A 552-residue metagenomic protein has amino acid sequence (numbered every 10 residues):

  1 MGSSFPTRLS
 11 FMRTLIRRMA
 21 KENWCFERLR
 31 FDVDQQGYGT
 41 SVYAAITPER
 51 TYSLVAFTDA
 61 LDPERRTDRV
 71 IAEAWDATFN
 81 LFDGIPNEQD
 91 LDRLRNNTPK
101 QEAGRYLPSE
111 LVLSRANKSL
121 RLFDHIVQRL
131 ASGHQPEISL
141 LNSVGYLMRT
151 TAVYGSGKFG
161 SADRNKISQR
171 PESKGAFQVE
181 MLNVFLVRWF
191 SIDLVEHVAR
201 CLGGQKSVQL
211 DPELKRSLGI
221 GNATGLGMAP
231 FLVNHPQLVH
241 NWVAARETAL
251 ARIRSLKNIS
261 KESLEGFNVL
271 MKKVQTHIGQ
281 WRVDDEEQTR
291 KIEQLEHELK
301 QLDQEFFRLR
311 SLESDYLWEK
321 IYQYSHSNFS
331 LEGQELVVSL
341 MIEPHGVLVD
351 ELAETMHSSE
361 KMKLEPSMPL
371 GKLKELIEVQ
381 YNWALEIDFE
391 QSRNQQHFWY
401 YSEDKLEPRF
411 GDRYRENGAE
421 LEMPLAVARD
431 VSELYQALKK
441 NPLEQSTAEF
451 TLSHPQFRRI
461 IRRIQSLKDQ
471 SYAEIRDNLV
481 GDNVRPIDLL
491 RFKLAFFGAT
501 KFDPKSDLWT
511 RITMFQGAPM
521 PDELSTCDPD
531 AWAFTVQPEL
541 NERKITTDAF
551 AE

Functional and structural regions predicted by a protein language model:
S4-R28: Amphipathic alpha-helical segments
R8-R17, E73-G145, T150-T151, D528-W532 (+2 more regions): Ampiphathic alpha-helical segments that act as solvent-exposed interaction surfaces
G39-A44: Ser/Thr-rich, low-complexity intrinsically disordered terminal regions
T47-E110, V184-V233, N241-W242, T248 (+8 more regions): Intrinsically disordered, low-complexity regulatory segments enriched in Ser/Thr/Pro and charged residues
F79-L81, N87-E88, L141-S207, E213-I220 (+5 more regions): Intrinsically disordered, low-complexity segments enriched in glycine and mixed charged residues
S139-L140, S168-S173, F177-L186, F190 (+13 more regions): Folded extracytoplasmic luminal domains of secretory or organellar precursors
Q237-R246, A251-S260, E265-N268, K272 (+3 more regions): Long amphipathic alpha-helical coiled-coil/heptad-repeat bundle
L309-S311, Q323, N328-P521: Intrinsically disordered, low-complexity segments enriched in Gly and acidic/Ser/Thr residues that form flexible
